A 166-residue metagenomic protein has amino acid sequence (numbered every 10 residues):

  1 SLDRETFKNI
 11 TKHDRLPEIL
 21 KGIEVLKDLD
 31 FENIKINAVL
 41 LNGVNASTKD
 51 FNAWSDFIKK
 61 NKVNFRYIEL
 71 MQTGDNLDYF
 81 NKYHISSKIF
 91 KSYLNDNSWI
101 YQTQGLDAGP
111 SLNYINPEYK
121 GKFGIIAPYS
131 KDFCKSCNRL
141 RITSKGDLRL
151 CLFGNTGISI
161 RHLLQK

Functional and structural regions predicted by a protein language model:
S1, E69, L152: Short, small-residue-rich loop/turn micro-motifs
S1-R66: Radical SAM/AdoMet-radical enzyme domain recognition
T6, L70-G74: General secondary-structure edge motif
N37-V39, R66-L70, Q104, I125-I126: Short, conserved beta-strand edge motifs with alternating hydrophobic and charged residues
T73-K166: Accessory C-terminal segments flanking Radical SAM cores
